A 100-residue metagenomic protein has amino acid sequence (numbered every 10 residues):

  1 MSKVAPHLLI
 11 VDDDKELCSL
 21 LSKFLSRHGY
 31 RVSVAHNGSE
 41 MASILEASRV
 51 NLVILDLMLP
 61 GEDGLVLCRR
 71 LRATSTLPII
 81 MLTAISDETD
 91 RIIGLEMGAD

Functional and structural regions predicted by a protein language model:
M1-D100: N-terminal/domain-start alpha-helical segments
